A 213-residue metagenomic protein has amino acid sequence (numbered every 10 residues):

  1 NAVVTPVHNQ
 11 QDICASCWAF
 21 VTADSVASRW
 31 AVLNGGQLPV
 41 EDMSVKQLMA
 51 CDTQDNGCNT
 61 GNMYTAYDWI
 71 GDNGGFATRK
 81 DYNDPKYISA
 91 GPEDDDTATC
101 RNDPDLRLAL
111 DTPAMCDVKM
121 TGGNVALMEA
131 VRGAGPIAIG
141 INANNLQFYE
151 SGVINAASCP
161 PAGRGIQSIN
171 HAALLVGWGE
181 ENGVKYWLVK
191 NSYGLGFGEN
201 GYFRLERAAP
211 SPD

Functional and structural regions predicted by a protein language model:
N1-D213: Catalytic-core signature of thiol
